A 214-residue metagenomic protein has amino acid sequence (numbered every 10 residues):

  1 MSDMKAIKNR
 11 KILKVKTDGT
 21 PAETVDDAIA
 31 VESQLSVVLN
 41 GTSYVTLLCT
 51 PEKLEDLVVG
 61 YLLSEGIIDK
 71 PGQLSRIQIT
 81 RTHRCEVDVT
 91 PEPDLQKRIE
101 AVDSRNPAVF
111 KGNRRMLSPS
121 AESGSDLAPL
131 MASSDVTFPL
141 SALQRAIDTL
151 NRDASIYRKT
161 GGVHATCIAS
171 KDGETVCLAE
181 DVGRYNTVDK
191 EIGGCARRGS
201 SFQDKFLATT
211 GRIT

Functional and structural regions predicted by a protein language model:
S2-D172, V176-L178: Intrinsically disordered, low-complexity regions enriched in acidic/Ser/Thr/Pro/Gln residues
I156-G211: Glycine- and Gly-Pro-enriched alpha-helical subdomains that act as flexible, kink-prone "lid/hinge" or packing modules
T214: Acidic, divalent-metal-coordinating active-site segment for phosphoryl/phosphodiester hydrolysis, typified by short
